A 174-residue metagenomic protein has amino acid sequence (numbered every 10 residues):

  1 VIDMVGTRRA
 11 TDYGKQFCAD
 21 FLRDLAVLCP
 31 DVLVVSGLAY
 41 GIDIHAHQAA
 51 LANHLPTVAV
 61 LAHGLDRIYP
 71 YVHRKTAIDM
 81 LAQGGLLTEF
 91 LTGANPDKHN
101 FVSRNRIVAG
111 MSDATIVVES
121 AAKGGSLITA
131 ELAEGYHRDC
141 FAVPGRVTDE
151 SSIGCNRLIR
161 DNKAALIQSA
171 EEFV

Functional and structural regions predicted by a protein language model:
V1-V174: Glycine-biased, small-residue-rich flexible motifs in mid-sequence functional cores and linkers
